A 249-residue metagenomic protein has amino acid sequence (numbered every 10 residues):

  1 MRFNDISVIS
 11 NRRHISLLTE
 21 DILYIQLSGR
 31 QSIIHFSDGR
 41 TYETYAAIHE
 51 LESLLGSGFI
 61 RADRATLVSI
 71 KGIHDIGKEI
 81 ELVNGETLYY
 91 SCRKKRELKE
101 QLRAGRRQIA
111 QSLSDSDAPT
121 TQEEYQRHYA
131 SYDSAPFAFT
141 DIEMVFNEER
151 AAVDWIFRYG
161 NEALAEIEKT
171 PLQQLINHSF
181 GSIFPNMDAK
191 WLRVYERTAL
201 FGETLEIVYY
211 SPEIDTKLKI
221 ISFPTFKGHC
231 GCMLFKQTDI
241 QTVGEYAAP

Functional and structural regions predicted by a protein language model:
M1-Q126: Basic, polyanion-interacting recognition surfaces, primarily in bacterial LytTR/OmpR-type DNA-binding effector domains
S91, I183-Y210: Terminal output helix/cap of sensory domains in signal transduction proteins
R107, Q111-P119, F226-P249: Sensory coupling linkers of modular signal transduction proteins
T121-P136, V243-P249: PAS-family sensory domains and related alpha-helical coupling modules
F139-N147, P249: Short hydrophobic secondary-structure edge segments in sensory/regulatory modules of signaling proteins
R150-A152, L164-L175: PAS/PAS-like sensory domain cap-loop motif
F157-A165: N-terminal capping loop/helix in small sensory signaling domains highlighted by a polar->aromatic N-x2-3-F motif
